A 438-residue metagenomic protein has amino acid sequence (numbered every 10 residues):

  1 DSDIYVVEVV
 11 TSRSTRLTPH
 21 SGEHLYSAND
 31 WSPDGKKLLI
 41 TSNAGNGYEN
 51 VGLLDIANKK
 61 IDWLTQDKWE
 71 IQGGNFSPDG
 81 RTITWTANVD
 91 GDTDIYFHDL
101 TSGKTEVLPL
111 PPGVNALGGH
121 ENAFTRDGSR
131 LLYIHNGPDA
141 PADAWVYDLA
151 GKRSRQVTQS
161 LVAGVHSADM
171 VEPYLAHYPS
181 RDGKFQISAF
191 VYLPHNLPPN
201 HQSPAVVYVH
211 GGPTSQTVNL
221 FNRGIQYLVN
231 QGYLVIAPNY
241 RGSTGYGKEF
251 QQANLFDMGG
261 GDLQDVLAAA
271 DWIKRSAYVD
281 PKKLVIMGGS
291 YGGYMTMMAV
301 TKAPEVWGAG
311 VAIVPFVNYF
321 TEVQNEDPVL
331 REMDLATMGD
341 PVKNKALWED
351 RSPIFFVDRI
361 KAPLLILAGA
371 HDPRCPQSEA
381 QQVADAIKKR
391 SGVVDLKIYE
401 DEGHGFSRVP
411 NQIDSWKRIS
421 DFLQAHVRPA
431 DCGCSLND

Functional and structural regions predicted by a protein language model:
D1-I4, P19-T41, G47-V51, D62-T86 (+5 more regions): Conserved beta-propeller blade repeats
D1-L17, D34-W63, T82, T86-P109 (+1 more regions): Beta-propeller blade-edge and WD-like acidic-aromatic loop motif
R13-L17, N50, D62-L64, V107 (+8 more regions): Conserved beta-strand positions that form and line the central face of beta-propeller blades
H24, N46-E49, I71, D92-T93 (+15 more regions): Flexible loop/turn segments at secondary-structure boundaries
S27, Q72, Y174, I187 (+3 more regions): Structural detector for hydrophobic anchor residues on beta-strands
W31, I40, F76, W85 (+8 more regions): Conserved hydrophobic/aromatic "anchor" residues that stabilize well-ordered secondary structure elements
G151-R153, T158-K283, G289-S290, V317 (+1 more regions): Cap/lid segment of the alpha/beta-hydrolase catalytic domain
A237-D438: Active-site-proximal cap/loop segments of hydrolase catalytic domains
